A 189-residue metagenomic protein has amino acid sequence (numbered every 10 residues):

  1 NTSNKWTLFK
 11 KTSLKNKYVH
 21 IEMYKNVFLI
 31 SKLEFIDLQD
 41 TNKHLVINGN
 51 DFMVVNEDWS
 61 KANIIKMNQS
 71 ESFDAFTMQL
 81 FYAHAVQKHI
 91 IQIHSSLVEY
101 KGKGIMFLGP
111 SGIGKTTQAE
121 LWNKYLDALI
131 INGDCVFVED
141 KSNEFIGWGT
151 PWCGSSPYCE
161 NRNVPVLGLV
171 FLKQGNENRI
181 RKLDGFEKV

Functional and structural regions predicted by a protein language model:
N1-S111, L121-I131, V136-V189: A noncatalytic interaction/capping subdomain that flanks phosphate/NTP-handling catalytic cores
K115: Conserved lysine of the Walker
Q118: Hydrophobic positions on the alpha1 helix immediately C-terminal to the Walker A/P-loop
